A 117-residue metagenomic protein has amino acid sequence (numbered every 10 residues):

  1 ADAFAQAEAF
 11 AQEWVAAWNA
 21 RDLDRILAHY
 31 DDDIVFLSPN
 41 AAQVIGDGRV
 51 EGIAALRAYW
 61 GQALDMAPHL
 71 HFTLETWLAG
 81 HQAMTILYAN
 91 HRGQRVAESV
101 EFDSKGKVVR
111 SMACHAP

Functional and structural regions predicted by a protein language model:
A1, V44, R57-P117: A beta-strand edge to alpha-helix "cap/lid" segment located at domain peripheries
A1-A28: Short, low-complexity N-terminal intrinsically disordered segments enriched in polar/charged residues
E8, Q12, A54-G61: Generic alpha-helical structural signal
Q12-A16, Y30-V44: Short, solvent-exposed secondary-structure junction/capping segments
W14, I26-L27, I34, G52 (+4 more regions): Hydrophobic pocket/interface hotspot
L27, L37-S38, F72-T73: Short, hydrophobic secondary-structure boundary micro-motifs
